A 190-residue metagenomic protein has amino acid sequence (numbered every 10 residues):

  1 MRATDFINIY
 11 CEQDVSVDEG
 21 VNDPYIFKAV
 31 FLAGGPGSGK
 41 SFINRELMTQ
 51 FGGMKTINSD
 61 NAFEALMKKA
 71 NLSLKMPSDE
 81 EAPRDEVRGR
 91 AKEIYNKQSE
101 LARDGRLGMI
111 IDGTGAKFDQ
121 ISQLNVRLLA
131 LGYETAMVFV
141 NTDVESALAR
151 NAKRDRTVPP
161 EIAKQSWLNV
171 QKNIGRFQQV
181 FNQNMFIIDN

Functional and structural regions predicted by a protein language model:
G20-F27, L101-R103: Phosphate-binding P-loop
V30-F31: Short hydrophobic/aromatic beta-strand immediately N-terminal to the Walker A/P-loop
G35-P36: The conserved Walker
G39: Conserved glycine(s) of the Walker
F42-L107, D119: Conserved substrate/cofactor phosphate-moiety recognition/catalytic segment in nucleotide-dependent phosphotransferases
Q50, V144-N190: Conserved GTP-binding G-domain of TRAFAC-class P-loop NTPases and closely related GTPase folds
D112-I121, V144: Acidic, metal-coordinating catalytic cores used for nucleic-acid/nucleotide bond scission and strand-transfer chemistry
L129-A149: Conserved phosphate-donor/acceptor-positioning beta-strand/loop module used by diverse small-molecule
